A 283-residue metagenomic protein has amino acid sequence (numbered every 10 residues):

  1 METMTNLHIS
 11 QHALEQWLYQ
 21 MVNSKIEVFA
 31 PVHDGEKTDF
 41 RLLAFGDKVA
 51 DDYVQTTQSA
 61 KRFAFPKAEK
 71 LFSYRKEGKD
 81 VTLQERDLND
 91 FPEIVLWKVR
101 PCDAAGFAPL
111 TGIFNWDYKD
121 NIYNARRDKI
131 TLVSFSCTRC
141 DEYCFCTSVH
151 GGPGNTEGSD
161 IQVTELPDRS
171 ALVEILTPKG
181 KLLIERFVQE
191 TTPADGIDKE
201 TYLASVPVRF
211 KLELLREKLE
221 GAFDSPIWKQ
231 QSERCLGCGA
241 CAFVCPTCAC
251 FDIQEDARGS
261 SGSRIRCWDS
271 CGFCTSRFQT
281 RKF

Functional and structural regions predicted by a protein language model:
M1-E220, W228, P246-C248: Iron-sulfur-associated redox domains of electron-transfer enzymes in respiratory and anaerobic energy metabolism
R100-A105, D141, E233-D252, R266-S276: Local cysteine-cluster metal-coordination motifs and their immediate loop/turn environment, predominantly Fe-S cluster
L212-E233, F251-F283: Ferredoxin-type iron-sulfur electron-transfer modules in oxidoreductases and energy-metabolism complexes
